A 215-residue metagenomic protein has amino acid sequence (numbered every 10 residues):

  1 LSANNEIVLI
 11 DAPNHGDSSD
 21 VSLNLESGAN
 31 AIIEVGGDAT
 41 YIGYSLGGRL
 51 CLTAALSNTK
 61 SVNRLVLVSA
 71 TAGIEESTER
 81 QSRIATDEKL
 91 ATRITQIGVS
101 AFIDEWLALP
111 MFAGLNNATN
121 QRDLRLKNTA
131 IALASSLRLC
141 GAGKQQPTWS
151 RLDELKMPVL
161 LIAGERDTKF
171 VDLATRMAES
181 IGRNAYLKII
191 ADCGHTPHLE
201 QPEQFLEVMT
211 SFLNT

Functional and structural regions predicted by a protein language model:
E6-I42, E207: Active-site loop/oxyanion-hole signature of alpha/beta-hydrolase fold enzymes
G43-G47, C51: Gly/Ala-rich beta-loop-alpha elbow adjacent to hydrolase catalytic centers
L56, N63-I94: Flexible "cap/lid" loop of the alpha/beta hydrolase fold
T78-Q81, R93-R151: Conserved alpha/beta-hydrolase catalytic His-Asp/Glu region
L155, L161-A163: Short beta-strand/loop motif that positions the catalytic acidic residue of the alpha/beta-hydrolase fold
T168-L173: Conserved alpha/beta-hydrolase "acid-adjacent" motif
E179-H195: Catalytic histidine neighborhood in serine/cysteine hydrolases with alpha/beta-hydrolase-type architecture
C193-P202, L206: Catalytic histidine-centered segment of alpha/beta-hydrolase-like enzymes
